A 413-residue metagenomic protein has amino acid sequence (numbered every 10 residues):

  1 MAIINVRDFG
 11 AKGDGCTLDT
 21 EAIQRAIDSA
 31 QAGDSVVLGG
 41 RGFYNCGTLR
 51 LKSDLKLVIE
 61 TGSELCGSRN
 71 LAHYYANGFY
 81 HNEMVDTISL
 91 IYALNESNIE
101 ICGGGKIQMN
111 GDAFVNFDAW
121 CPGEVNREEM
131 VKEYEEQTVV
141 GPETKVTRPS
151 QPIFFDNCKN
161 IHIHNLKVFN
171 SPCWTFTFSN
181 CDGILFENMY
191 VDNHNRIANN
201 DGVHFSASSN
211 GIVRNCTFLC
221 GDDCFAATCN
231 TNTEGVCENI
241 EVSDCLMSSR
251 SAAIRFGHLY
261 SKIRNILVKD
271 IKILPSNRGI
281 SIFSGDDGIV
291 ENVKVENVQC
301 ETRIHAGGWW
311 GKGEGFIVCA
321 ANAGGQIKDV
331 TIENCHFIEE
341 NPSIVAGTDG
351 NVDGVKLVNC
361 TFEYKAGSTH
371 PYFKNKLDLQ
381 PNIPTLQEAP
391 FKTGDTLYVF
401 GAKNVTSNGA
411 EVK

Functional and structural regions predicted by a protein language model:
M1-K413: Extracellular/periplasmic carbohydrate-active domains that bind, remodel, or depolymerize complex polysaccharides
